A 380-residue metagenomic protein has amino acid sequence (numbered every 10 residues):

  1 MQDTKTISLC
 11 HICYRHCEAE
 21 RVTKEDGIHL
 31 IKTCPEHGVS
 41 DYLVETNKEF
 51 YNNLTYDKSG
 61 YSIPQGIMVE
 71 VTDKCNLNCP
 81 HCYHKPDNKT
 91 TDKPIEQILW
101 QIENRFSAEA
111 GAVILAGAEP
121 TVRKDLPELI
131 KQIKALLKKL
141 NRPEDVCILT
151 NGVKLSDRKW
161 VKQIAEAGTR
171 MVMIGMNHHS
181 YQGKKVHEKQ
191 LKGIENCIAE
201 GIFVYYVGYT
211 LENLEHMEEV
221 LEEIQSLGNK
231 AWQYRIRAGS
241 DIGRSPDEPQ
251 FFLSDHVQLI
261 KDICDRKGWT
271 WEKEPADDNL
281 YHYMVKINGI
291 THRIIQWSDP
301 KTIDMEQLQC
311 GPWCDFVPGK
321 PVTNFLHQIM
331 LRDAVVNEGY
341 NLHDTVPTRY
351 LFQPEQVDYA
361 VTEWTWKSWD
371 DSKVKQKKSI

Functional and structural regions predicted by a protein language model:
M1-T46, F50-N52, K301-I380: Flexible mid-to-C-terminal extensions adjoining Fe-S/redox cofactors in radical SAM and related proteins
I28, Q65, E109-G111: Exposed loop/turn and edge beta-strand positions of beta-sandwich/beta-sheet ligand-binding modules
G38-E49, Y61-E96: Canonical Radical SAM [4Fe-4S] cluster-binding loop centered on the CxxxCxxC motif and its immediate flanking residues
E49-F50, K85-K89, H179-Y181, S240-I242: A short, flexible beta-alpha/helix-coil linker loop
N52-K58: Cys/His-rich zinc-coordinating "finger" modules and their low-complexity flanking regions in eukaryotic trafficking
V71, G117-A118: Short acidic donor-binding/metal-coordinating loop in glycosyltransferase active sites
I95-A116, R123-R237: Radical SAM/AdoMet-radical enzyme domain recognition
Y181-M305: Radical SAM enzyme [4Fe-4S]-AdoMet core and its adjacent flexible, acidic and glycine-rich loops/tails across
